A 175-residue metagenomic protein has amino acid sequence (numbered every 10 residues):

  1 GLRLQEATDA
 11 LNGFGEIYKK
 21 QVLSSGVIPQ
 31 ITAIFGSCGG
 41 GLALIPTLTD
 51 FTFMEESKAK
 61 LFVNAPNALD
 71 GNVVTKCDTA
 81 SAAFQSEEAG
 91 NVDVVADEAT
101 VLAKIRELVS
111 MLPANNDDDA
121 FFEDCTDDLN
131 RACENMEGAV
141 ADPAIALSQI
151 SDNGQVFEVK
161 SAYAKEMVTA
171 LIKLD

Functional and structural regions predicted by a protein language model:
G1-D117: Conserved catalytic cores of soluble enzyme domains, especially glycine-rich substrate-binding beta-alpha loops
E88, A99-D175: Intrinsically disordered, low-complexity segments enriched in small/flexible residues
